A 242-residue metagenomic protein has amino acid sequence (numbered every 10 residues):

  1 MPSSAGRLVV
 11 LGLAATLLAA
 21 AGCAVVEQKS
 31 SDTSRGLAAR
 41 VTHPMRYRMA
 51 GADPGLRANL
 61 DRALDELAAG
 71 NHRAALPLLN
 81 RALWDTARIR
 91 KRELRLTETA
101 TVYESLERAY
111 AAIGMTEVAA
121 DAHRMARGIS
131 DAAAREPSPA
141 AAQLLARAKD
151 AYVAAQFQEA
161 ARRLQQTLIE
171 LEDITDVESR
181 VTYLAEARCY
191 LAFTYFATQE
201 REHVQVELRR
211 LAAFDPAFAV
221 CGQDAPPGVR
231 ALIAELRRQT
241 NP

Functional and structural regions predicted by a protein language model:
A19-M45: Bacterial Sec signal peptide processing site at the extreme N-terminus
R46-G51, T86-T97, D131-E136, E172-V181 (+1 more regions): Flexible helix-coil transition and linker loops at the boundaries of alpha-helical arrays
L83-R88, R127-G128, Q166-D176, A212-A213: Amphipathic alpha-helical segments of tetratricopeptide repeats
A132, Q205-V206, A213-P242: Terminal, low-structured helical/coil segments at or just beyond the last alpha-helical repeat
